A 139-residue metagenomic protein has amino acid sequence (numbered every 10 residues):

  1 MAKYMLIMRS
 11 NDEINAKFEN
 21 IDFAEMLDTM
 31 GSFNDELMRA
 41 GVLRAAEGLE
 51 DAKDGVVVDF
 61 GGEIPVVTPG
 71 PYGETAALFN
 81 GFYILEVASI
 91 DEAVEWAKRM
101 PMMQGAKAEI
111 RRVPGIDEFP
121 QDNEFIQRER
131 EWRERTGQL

Functional and structural regions predicted by a protein language model:
M1-L139: Conserved, structured core segments of small domains
